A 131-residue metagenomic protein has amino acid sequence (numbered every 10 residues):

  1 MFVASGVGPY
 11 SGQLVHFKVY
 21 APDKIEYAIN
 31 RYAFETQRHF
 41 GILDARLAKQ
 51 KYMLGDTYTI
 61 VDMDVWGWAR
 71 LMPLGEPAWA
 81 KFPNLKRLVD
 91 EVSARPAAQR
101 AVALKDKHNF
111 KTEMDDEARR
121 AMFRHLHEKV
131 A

Functional and structural regions predicted by a protein language model:
V3-P96, R100, A131: GST-like fold's C-terminal all-alpha helical module
K105-A131: Acidic/histidine-enriched, glycine/proline-rich intrinsically disordered or flexible terminal extensions
